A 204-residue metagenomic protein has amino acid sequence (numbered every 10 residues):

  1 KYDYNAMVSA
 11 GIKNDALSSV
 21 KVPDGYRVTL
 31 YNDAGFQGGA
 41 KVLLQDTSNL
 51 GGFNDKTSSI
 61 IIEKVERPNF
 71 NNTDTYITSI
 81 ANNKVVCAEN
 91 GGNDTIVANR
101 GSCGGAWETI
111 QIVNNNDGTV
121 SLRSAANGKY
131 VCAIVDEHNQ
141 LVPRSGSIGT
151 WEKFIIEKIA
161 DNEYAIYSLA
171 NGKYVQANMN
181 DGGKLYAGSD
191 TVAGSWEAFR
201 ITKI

Functional and structural regions predicted by a protein language model:
K1-S9, A34-N54, V65-I204: Lectin-like carbohydrate-binding module/patch detector with strong preference for beta-trefoil
N14-L17: Function-determining sites in protein domains
V20-G25: Short Pro-Gly-centered beta-turn/loop motif in secreted/extracellular proteins
S58-E63: Short, structured beta-strand segments at or near domain termini in extracellular proteins/domains
